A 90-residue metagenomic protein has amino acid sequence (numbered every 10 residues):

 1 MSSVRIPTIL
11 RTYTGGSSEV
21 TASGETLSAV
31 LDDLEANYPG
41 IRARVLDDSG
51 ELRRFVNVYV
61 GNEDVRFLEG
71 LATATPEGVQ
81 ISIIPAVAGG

Functional and structural regions predicted by a protein language model:
M1-G89: Ubiquitin-like/PB1-type beta-grasp interaction modules and other compact soluble beta-rich domains
